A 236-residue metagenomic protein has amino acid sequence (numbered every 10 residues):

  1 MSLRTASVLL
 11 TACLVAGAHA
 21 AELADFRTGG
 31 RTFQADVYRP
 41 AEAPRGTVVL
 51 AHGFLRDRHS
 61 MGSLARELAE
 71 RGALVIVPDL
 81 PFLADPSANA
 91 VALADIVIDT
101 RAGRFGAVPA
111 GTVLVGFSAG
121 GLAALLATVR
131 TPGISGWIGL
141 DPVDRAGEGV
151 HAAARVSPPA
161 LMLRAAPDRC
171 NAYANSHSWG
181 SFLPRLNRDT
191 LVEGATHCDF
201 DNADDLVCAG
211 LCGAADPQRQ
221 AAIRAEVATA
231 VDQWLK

Functional and structural regions predicted by a protein language model:
M1-S7: Bacterial N-terminal signal peptides that target proteins for export
S7-V15: Bacterial N-terminal signal peptides
A20-A43: N-terminal cap/lid segment of alpha/beta-hydrolase-fold proteins
P44-R45, L50, F54-A84, R169-A172: Short substrate-entry loop that stabilizes the transition state in hydrolases
S87-S118, L122: Gly/Ser-rich "nucleophile elbow"/oxyanion-hole loop immediately N-terminal to the catalytic nucleophile in hydrolases
G121-P132: Short glycine-enriched nucleophile-adjacent loop and the immediately C-terminal alpha-helix near the catalytic center
G136-H197: The feature captures the conserved acid-bearing segment of alpha/beta-hydrolase catalytic domains
S178-K236: C-terminal catalytic-base region of ester-bond hydrolases, centering on the histidine of the charge-relay
